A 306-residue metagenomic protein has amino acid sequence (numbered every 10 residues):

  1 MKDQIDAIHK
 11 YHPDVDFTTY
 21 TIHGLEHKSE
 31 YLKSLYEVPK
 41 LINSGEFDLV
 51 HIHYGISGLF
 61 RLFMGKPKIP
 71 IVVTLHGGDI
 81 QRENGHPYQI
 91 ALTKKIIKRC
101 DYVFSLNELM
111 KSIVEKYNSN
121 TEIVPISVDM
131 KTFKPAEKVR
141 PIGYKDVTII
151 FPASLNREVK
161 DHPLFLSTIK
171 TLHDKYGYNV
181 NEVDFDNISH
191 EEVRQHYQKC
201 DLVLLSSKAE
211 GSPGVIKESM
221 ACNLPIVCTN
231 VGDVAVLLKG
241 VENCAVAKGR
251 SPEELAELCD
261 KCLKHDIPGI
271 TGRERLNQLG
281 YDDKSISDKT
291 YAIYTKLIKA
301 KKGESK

Functional and structural regions predicted by a protein language model:
I52-S57: Short His-centered aromatic/hydrophobic patch
E83-N84, E115, V128-K145, K299-K301: Acidic anion/phosphate-binding donor-loop and adjacent secondary structure in glycosyltransferase catalytic cores
K98-P135: Donor nucleotide-sugar binding/catalytic pocket of nucleotide-sugar-dependent glycosyltransferases
P141-K160, L166-K170: Conserved donor-binding/catalytic core segment of Leloir-type glycosyltransferases
K208: Aromatic "clamp/platform" in nucleotide-sugar-dependent glycosyltransferases that forms part of the donor/acceptor
P225-C228: Short hydrophobic beta-strand element within catalytic cores of glycosyltransferases and related nucleotide-activated
G240-P252, D260-D266: Conserved acidic donor-binding segment of nucleotide-sugar-dependent glycosyltransferases
K264-K299: A charged, aromatic-enriched C-terminal amphipathic alpha-helix characteristic of glycosyltransferases across folds
